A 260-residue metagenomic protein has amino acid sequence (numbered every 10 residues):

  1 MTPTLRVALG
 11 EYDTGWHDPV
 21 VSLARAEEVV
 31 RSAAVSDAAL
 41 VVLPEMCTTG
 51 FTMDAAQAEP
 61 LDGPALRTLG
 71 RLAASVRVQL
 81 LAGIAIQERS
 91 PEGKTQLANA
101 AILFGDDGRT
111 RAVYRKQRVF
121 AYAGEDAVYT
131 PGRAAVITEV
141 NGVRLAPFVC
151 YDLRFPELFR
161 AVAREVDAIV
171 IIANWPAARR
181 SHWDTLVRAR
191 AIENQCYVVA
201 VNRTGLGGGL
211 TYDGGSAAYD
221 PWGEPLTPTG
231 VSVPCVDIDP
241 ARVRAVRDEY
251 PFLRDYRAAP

Functional and structural regions predicted by a protein language model:
T2-A8: Extreme N-terminal starter segment of soluble prokaryotic enzymes
E11-W16: Short polar catalytic/cofactor-binding loops
P19-V20, A24-D107, V113, P176-C196: Cys-nucleophile CN-hydrolase/nitrilase-fold catalytic domain and related Cys-dependent amidase chemistry that acts on
A39-L40, L145, A168: Structural motif
P64-L81, L153-C235: CN hydrolase (nitrilase-like) catalytic-core segments centered on the catalytic cysteine and neighboring Lys/Glu
A82-I84, N99-L103, V136, S216-A218 (+1 more regions): Short beta-strand scaffold segments in enzyme catalytic cores
S90-R164, A178-T185, A245, E249-F252: Active-site catalytic loop in hydrolytic enzyme cores
C235-P260: Short, basic/aromatic-enriched C-terminal tail that caps enzymatic domains
